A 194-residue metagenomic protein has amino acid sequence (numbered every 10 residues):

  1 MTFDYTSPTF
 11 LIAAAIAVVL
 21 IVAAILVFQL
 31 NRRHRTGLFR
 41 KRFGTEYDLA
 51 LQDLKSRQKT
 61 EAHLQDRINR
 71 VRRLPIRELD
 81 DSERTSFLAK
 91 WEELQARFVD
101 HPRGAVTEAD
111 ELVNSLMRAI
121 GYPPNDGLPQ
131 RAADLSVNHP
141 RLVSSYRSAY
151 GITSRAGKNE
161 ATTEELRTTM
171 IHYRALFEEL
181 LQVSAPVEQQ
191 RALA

Functional and structural regions predicted by a protein language model:
T2-L38: N-terminal signal-anchor transmembrane alpha helix of single-pass membrane proteins, serving as the membrane-anchoring
T9-A14, E111, L181, P186: Contiguous interface-forming segments/domains that mediate binding rather than catalysis
N31-S145, A149-A161: Elongated extramembrane "stalk/tether" segments
S148-A194: Extracytoplasmic/periplasmic C-terminal soluble domains
